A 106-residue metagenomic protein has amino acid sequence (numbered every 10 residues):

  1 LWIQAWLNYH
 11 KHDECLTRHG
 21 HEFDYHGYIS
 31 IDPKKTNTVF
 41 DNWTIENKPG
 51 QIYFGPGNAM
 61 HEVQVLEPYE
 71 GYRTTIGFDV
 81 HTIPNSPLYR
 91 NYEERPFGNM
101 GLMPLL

Functional and structural regions predicted by a protein language model:
L1-A5: A short coil-to-beta-strand element that immediately follows conserved catalytic motifs
N8-K11, G20-T36, D79: Short, conserved beta-strand element in jelly-roll/cupin
L16-H19, V39, H61-Y69: Short beta-strand His + acidic residue motifs that chelate non-heme Fe in jelly-roll/DSBH and cupin folds
H26-I29, Y69-S86: A short hydrophobic beta-strand segment most commonly corresponding to one strand of the jelly-roll/cupin
S30-K48, Q64: A short beta-strand-loop-beta hairpin characteristic of the jelly-roll/cupin
P96-L106: Short, cationic low-complexity segments
